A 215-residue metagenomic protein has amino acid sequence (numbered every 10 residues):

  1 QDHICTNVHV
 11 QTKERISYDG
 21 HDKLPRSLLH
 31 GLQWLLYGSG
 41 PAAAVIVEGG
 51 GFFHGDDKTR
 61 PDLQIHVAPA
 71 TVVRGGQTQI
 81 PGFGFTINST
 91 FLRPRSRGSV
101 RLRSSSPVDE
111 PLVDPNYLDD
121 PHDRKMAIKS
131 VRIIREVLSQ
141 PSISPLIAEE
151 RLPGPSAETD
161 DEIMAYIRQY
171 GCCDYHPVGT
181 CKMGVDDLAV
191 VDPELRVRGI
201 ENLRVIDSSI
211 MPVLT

Functional and structural regions predicted by a protein language model:
Q1-I16, D56, F85-P145, M164-T215: C-terminal structured subdomain/cap of oxidoreductase catalytic cores
Q1-P81, E136-S142, E158-D161, A165-Q169 (+1 more regions): Mid-to-C-terminal "cap/lid" subdomains and adjacent gly/pro-rich loops that border and regulate access to redox
P121, G154-A157: Charge-dense, low-complexity intrinsically disordered segments
S144-P155: Short, glycine/acidic-rich hinge or "gate" loops at secondary-structure transitions that mediate conformational
